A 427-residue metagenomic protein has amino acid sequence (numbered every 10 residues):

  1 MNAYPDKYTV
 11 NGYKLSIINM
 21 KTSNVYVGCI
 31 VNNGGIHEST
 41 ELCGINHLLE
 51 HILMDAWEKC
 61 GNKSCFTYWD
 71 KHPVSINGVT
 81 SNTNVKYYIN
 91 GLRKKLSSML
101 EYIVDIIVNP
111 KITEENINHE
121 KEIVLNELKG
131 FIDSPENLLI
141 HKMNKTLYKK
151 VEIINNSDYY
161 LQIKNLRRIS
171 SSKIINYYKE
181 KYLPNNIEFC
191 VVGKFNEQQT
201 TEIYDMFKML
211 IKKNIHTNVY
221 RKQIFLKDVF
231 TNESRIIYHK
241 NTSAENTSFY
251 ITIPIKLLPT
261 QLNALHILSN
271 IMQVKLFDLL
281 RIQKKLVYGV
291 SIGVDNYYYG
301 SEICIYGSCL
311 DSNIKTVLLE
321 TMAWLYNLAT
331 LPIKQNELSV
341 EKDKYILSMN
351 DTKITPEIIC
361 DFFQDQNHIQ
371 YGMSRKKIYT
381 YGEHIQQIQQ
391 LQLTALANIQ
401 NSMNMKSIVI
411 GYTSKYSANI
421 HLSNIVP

Functional and structural regions predicted by a protein language model:
M1-S64, E101, I175-Q283, K406-P427: His/Glu-rich zincin catalytic helix
K14-I18, V74-G78, M143, V151-E152 (+3 more regions): Short beta-strand/turn micro-motifs at beta-sheet edges
V31, L48, W57-Y178, Q198 (+3 more regions): Acidic/histidine-enriched segments that form metal/cofactor-coordinating and catalytic pocket/exosite environments
Y68-S75, L166-K179, R235, Q283-I292 (+1 more regions): Short amphipathic beta-strand starts and helix->beta connectors
V74-S75, S248-P254, S269-D311: A structural supersecondary motif
T80-N84, P184, Y298-G300: Short Gly/Ser/Thr- and Asp/Glu-enriched loop/turn motifs at secondary-structure junctions
L92-L96, G193-Q198, L310-I314, K415-S417: Helix N-cap motif at beta-to-alpha junctions
E188-G193, S339-P427: C-terminal regions of mature proteins
